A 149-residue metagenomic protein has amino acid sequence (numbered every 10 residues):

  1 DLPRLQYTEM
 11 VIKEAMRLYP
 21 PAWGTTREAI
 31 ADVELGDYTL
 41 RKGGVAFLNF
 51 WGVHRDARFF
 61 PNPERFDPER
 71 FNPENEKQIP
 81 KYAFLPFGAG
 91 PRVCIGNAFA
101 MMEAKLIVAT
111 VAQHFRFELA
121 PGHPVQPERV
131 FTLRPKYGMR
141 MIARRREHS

Functional and structural regions predicted by a protein language model:
D1-G36, A57: Conserved cytochrome P450 K-helix E-x-x-R motif and the immediately C-terminal K′/meander segment
D1-Q6, C94-G96, R129-F131: Conserved, non-catalytic sequence blocks in retroelement Pol enzymes and Pol-derived host proteins
L2, L48-E76: Conserved cytochrome P450 K-helix/beta-meander segment immediately N-terminal to the heme-binding cysteine loop
A98-R134: Cytochrome P450 heme-binding "Cys pocket" and the immediately downstream C-terminal segment
G138-S149: C-terminal helix/juxtamembrane-tail motif
